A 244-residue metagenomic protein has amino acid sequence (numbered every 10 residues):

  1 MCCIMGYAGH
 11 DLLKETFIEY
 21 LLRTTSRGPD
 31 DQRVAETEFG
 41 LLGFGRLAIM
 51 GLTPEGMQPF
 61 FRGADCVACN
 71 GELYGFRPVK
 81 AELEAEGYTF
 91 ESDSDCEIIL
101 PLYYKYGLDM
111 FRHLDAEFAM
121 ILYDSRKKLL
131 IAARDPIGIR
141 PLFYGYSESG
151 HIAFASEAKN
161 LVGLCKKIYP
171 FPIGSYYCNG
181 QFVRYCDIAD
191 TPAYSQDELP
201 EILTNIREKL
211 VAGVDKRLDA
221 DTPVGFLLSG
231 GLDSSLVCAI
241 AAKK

Functional and structural regions predicted by a protein language model:
M1-K244: Cysteine-centered catalytic environments shared across enzyme families
